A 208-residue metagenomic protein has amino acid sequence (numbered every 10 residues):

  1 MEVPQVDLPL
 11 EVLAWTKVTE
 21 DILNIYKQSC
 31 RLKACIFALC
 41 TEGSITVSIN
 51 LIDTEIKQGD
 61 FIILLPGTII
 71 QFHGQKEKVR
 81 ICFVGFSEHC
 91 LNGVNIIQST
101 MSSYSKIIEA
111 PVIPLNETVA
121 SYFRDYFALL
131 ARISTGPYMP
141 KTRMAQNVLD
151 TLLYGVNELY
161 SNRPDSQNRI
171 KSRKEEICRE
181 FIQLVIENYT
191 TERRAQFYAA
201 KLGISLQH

Functional and structural regions predicted by a protein language model:
M1-K57: Generic protein-terminus/edge-of-domain signal
E2-P9, Q75-R132: A hydrophobic/aromatic-rich effector-binding and dimerization subdomain of bacterial HTH-type transcriptional regulators
I36-L39, Y122-L129, V148, L152-G155: Amphipathic, well-ordered alpha-helical segments in soluble domains
T41, R124-T135, I182, I186-Y189: Regular secondary-structure segments
T46-S48, L64, I70-Q75: Short beta-strand His + acidic residue motifs that chelate non-heme Fe in jelly-roll/DSBH and cupin folds
Q58-G59, G67: Tight coil/turn sites that cap or link beta-strands
L115, P137-M144, V156-Q183, E187-L202: Short, Lys/Arg-enriched, Trp-marked, Pro/Gly-tolerant hinge/linker segments that flank
Q207: Key DNA-contact positions within bacterial/archaeal DNA-binding proteins
